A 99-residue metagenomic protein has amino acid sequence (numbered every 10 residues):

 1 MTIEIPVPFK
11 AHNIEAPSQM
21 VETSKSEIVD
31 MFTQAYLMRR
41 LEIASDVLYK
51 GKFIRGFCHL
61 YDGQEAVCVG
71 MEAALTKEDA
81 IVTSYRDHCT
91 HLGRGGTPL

Functional and structural regions predicted by a protein language model:
M1-V67: Conserved acidic/glycine
I43-L99: Cofactor-binding active-site loop characterized by glycine-rich and histidine/acidic residues
